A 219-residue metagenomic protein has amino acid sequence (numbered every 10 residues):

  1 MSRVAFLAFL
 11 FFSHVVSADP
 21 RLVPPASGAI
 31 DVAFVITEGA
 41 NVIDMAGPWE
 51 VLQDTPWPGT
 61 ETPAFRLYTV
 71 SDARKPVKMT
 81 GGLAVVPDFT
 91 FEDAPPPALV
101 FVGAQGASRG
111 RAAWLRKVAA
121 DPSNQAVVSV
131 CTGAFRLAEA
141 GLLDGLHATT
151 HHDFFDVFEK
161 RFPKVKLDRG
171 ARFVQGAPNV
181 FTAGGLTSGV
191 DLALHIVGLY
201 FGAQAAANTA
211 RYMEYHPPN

Functional and structural regions predicted by a protein language model:
M1-L7: Sec-dependent signal peptide recognition, specifically the positively charged N-region followed immediately by
F12-V15: N-terminal signal peptide c-region/cleavage motif recognized by signal peptidases
A18-V127, A134-E139, D144, F155-E159 (+4 more regions): Extended, subdomain-level signal for the structured scaffold at the beginning of enzyme domains
V127-S129, T182: Conserved SAM-binding loop
V130, T150-H151: Replace "coordinates the UDP/GDP/TDP-sugar" with "coordinates nucleotide-activated sugar donors
H147: Acidic/Gly/His-enriched mid-domain segments of enzyme catalytic cores or analogous surface patches that mediate
P178-G185: A short glycine-threonine-serine/GTX helix/turn-capping micro-motif
